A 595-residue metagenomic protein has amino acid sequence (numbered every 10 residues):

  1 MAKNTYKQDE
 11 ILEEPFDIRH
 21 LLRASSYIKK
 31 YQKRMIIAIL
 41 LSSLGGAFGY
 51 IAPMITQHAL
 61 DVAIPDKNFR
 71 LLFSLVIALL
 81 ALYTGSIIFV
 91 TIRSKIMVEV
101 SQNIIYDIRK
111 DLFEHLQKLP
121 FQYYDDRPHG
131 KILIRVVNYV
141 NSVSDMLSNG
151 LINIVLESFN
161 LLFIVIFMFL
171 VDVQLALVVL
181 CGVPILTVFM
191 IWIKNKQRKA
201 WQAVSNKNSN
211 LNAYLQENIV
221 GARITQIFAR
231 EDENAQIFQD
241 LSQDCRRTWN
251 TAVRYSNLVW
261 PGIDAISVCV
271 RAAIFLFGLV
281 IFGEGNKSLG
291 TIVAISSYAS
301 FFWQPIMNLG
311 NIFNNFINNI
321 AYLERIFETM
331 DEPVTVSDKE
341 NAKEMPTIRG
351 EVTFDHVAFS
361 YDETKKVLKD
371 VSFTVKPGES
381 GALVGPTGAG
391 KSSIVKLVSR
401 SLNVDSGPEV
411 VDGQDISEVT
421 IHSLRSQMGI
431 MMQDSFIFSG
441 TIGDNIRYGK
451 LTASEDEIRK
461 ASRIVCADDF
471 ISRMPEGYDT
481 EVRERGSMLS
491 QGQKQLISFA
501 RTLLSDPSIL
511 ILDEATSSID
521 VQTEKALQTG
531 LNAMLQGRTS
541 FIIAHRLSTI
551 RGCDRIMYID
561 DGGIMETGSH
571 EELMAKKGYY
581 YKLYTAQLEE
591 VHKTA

Functional and structural regions predicted by a protein language model:
M1-G49, I64-L75, R93-M97, S101 (+11 more regions): Membrane-integrated ABC transporters
K3-E14, Q102, K110-V140, A213-I237 (+5 more regions): Short intracellular "coupling" helices and adjacent cytoplasmic loop segments at the cytosolic face of multi-pass
R19-H20, I28, R93, M97-S101 (+3 more regions): Juxtamembrane loop-to-helix connectors within ABC transporter transmembrane domains
K33, F121-Q122, N138-L147, L151 (+7 more regions): An intracellular "coupling" helix at the cytosolic face of ABC transporter transmembrane type-1 domains
M35-F89, I96, F169-Q174, G285-L289: Transmembrane helix-loop-helix hairpins at lipid-water interfaces of multipass membrane proteins, especially the type-1
L40, F48, A52, I77 (+4 more regions): Hydrophobic alpha-helical transmembrane segments of ABC transporter permease domains
I64-L75, F167-C181, T251, Y255-E324 (+1 more regions): Helix-loop-helix
D338-K339, M345-A595: ABC-type nucleotide-binding domain
